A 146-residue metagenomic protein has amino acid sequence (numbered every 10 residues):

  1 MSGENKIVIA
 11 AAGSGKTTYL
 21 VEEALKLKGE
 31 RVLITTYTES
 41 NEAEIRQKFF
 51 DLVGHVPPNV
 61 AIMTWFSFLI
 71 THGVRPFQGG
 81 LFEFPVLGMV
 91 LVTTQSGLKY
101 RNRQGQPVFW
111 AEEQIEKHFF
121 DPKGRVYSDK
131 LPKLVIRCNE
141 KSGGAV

Functional and structural regions predicted by a protein language model:
M1-G79: P-loop NTPase Walker
M1-I9, L91-V146: Accessory N-terminal region flanking or inserted into the helicase ATPase core in nucleic-acid motor proteins
T38, E83, Y127: Residue-level signal for threonine
G79-V92: A polyampholytic, Gly/Pro-enriched intrinsically disordered region
